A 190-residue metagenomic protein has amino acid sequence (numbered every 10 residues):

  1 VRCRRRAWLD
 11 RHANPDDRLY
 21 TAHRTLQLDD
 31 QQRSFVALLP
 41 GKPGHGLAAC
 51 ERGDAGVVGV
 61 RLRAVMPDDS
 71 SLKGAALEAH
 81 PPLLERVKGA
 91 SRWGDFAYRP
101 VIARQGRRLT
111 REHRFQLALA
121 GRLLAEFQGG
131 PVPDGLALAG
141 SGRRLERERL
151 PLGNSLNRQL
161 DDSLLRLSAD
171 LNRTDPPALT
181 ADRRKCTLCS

Functional and structural regions predicted by a protein language model:
V1-R4, Q31, Q116, L156-S163: Alpha-helical structural motif
V1-W93: Metal-dependent nuclease catalytic cores that hydrolyze phosphodiester bonds in DNA/RNA, characterized by
D29, R111-R114, A118: Conserved structured core elements
A55, P82, Y98, V132-L136: Beta-sheet entry/capping signal
G59, H80-R86, G94-L109, Q116 (+1 more regions): Active-site ExK catalytic segment of metal-dependent nucleases
G89-G94, E126-G130: Secondary-structure transition/capping motifs at alpha-helix termini and the adjoining loop/turn into the next element
R104, R108-H113, L123-S190: Metal-dependent nuclease catalytic regions and adjoining charged, substrate-binding loops involved in nucleic-acid end
